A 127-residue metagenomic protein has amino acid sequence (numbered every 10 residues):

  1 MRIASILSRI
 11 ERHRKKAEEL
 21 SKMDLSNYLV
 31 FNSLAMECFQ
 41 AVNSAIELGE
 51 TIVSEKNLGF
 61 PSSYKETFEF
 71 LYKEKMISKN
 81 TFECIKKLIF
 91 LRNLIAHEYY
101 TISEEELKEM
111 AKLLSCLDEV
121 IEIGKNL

Functional and structural regions predicted by a protein language model:
M1-L127: Solvent-exposed interaction patches of small proteins and small membrane subunits
